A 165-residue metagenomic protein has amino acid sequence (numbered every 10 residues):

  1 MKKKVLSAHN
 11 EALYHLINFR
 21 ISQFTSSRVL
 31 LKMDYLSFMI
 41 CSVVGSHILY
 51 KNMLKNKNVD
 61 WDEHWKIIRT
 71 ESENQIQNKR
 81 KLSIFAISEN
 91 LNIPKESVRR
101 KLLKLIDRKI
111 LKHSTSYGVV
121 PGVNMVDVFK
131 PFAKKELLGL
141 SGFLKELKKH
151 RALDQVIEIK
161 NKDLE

Functional and structural regions predicted by a protein language model:
M1-S46: N-terminal leader segment of winged-helix/HTH proteins
R28-L30, L36-C41, L54, N58-V59 (+3 more regions): Intrinsically disordered, acidic Ser/Thr/Pro-rich low-complexity regulatory segments
M39-R80: Short helix->loop/beta-hairpin flanking segments within DNA-binding domains
K66-T70, S83, I110, T115-G139: Short, cationic-aromatic polyanion-contact patches
K79-E89, L105: A short alpha-helical element within helix-turn-helix/winged-helix DNA-binding domains across DNA-binding proteins
N92-D107: Short amphipathic alpha-helical interaction segments
D127-K160: Short, amphipathic alpha-helical interaction segments positioned at domain boundaries
